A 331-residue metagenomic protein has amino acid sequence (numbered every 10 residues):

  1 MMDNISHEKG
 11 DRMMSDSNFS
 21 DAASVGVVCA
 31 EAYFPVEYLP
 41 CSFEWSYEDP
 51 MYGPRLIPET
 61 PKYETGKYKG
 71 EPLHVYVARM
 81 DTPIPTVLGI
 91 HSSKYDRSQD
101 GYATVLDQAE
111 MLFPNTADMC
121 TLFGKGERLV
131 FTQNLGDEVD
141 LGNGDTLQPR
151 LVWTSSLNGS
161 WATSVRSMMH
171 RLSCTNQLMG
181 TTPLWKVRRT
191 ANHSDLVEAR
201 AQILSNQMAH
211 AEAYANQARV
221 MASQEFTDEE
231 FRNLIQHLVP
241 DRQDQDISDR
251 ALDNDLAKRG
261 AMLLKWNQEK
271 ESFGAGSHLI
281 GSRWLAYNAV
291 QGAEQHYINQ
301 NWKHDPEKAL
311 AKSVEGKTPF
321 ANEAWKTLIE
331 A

Functional and structural regions predicted by a protein language model:
M2-A103: Feature for intrinsically disordered/low-complexity regulatory segments and propeptides
Q99, T104, E110-A331: Intrinsic disorder/low-complexity polar-acidic segments
